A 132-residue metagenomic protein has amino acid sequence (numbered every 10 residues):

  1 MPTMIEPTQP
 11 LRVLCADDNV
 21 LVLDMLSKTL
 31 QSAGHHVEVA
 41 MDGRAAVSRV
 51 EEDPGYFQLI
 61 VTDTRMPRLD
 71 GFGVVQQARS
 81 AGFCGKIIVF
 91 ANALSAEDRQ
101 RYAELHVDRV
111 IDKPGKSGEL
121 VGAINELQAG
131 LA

Functional and structural regions predicted by a protein language model:
M1-L14, S27, K116-A132: Non-catalytic signal-transmission and effector/linker regions of two-component phosphorelay proteins
Q9-L21, L26-L30, I60: Conserved acidic segment of CheY-like receiver
G34-M41, R49: Short hydrophobic/Thr-rich beta-strand motif most characteristic of the beta2 strand and flanking loop of CheY-like
D42-A45, D70-G73: Acidic catalytic/metal-coordinating carboxylates
D63: Active-site residues of response regulator receiver
M66: Receiver (REC) domain active-site loop signature in two-component systems and cognate sites in sensor histidine kinases
F90-A91: Hydrophobic/aromatic residues positioned on beta-strands within the core alpha/beta folds
D112-P114: A Lys-centered signature of the CheY-like receiver
